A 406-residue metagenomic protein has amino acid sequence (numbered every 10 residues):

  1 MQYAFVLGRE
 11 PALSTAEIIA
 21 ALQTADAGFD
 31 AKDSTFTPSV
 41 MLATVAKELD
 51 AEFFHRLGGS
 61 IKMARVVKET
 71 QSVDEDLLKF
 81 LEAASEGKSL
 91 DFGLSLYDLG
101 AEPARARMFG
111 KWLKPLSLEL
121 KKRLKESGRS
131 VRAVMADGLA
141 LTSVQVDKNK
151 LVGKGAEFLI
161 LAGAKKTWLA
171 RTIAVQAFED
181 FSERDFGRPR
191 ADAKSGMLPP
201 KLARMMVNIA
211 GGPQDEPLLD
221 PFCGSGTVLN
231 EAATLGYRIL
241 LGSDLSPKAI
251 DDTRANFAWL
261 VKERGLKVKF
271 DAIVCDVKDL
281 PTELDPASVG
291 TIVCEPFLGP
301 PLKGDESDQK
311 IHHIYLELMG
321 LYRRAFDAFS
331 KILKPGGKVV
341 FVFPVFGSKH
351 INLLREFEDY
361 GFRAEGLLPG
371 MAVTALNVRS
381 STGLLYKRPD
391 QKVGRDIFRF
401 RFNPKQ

Functional and structural regions predicted by a protein language model:
M1-F80, G100-L118, S143-E157, A162-Q406: Class I S-adenosyl-L-methionine-dependent methyltransferase catalytic core
T37-P38, G87-S89: Short connector loops at helix/strand junctions that flank enzyme active sites, especially segments positioning acidic
P38, G93-D98, S130-Q145: Short, glycine/charge-rich beta-strand/loop segments that flank catalytic centers and engage negatively charged groups
F80-G87: Short glycine/proline-enriched loop/turn "hinge" motifs that connect secondary-structure elements and lie
K88-S95, G337-V339: Hydrophobic beta-strand segments of well-ordered beta-sheets in folded domains
D91-G93, S130, P217, S288: Residues that mark the start of a beta-strand
K111-L139: A gly/proline- and charged-residue-enriched helix-loop-helix capping module
